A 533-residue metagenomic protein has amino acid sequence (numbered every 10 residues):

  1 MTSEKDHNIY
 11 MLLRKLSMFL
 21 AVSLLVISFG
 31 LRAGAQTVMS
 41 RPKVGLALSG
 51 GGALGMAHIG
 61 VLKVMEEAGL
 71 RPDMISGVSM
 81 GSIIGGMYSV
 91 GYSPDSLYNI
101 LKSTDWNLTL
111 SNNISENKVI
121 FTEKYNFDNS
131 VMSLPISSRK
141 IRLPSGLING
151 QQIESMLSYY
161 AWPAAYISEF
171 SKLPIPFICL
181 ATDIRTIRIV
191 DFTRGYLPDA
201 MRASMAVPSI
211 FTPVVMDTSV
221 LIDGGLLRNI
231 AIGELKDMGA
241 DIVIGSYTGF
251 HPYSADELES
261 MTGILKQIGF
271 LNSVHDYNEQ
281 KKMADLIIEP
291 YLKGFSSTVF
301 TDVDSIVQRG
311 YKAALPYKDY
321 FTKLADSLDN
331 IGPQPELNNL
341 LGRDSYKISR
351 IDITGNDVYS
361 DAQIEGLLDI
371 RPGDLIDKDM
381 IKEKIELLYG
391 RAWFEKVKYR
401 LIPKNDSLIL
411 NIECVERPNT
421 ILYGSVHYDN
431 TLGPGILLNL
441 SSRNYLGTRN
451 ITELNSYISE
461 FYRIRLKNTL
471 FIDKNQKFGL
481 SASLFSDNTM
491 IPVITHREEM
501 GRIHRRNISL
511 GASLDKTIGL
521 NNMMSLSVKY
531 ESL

Functional and structural regions predicted by a protein language model:
M1-L13: N-terminal secretory signal peptides that target proteins for export/translocation
S17-S28: Bacterial N-terminal signal peptides
A33-V78, G86-E386, G390-I402, L408 (+1 more regions): Patatin-like phospholipase
D379, K398, P403, I409-L533: Gram-negative/organellar outer-membrane beta-barrel architecture
